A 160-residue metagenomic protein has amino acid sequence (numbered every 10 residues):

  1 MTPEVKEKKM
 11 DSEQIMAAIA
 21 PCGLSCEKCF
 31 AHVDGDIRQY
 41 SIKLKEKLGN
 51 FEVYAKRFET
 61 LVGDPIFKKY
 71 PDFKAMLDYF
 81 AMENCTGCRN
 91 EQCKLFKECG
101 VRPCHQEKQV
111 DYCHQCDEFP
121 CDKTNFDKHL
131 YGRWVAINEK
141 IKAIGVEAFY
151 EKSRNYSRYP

Functional and structural regions predicted by a protein language model:
T2-P160: Cysteine-centered metal-binding/redox modules
